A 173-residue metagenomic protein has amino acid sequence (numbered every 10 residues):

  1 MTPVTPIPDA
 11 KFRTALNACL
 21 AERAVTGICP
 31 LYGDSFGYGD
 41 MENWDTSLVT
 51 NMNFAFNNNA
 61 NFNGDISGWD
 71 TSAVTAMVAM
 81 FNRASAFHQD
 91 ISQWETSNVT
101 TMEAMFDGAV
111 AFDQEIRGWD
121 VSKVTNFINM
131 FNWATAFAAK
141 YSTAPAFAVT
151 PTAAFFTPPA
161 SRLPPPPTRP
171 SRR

Functional and structural regions predicted by a protein language model:
M1-R173: Negatively charged
